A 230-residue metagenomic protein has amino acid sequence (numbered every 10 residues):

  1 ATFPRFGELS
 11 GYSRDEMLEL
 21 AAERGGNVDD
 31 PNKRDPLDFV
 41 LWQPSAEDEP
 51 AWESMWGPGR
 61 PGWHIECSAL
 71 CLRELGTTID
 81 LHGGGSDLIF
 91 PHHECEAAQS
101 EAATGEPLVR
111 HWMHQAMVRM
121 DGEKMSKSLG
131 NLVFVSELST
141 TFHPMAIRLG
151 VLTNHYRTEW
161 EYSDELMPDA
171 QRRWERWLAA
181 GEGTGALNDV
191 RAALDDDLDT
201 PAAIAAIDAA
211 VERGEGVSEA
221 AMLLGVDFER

Functional and structural regions predicted by a protein language model:
A1-G183: Alpha-helical recognition segments enriched in aromatics with Gly/Pro capping that present substrate-recognition
G76-T77, G181-A186, V211-V217: Short glycine/proline-enriched coil/turn segments at helix->beta-strand junctions
F134, M145-A146, D189, G216-E219: Exposed alpha-helical structural elements
Y162, D199, E215-G216: Alpha-helical structural elements of signaling/regulatory helical domains
R172-A179, L187-I204, D208-E212: Core structural elements
E182-N188, V226-R230: Intrinsic-disorder/low-complexity linker and hinge segments
I204-R230: Basic, alpha-helical terminal appendages of large translation-related enzymes
